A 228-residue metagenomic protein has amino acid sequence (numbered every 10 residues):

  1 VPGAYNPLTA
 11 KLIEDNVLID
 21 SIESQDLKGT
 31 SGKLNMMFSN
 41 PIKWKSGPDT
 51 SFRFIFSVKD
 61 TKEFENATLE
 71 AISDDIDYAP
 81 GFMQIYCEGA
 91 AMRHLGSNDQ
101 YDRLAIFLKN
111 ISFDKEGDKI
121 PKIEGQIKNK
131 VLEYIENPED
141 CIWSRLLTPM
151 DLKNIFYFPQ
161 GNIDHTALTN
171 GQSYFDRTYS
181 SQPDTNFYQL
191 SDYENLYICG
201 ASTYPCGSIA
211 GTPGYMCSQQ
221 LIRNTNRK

Functional and structural regions predicted by a protein language model:
V1-S97: Mid-domain catalytic core of redox enzymes that form a hydrophobic substrate pocket/lid adjacent to a catalytic redox
I13, M37, N98-K130: Conserved FAD/dinucleotide-binding core of flavoprotein oxidoreductases
S31, L108-G117, Y197-T203: Glycine- and acidic
P41-I42, I76-Y78, G117-Y157: Flavin-binding catalytic cores
P80-F82, N137-Y204: A glycine-rich dinucleotide-binding beta-alpha-beta segment and adjacent secondary-structure elements that constitute
M92-Y101, T185-D192: Short glycine/proline-enriched loop/turn "hinge" motifs that connect secondary-structure elements and lie
I106, V131, L196, G200 (+1 more regions): Hydrophobic, well-ordered secondary-structure elements that form the walls of internal hydrophobic environments
A201-T225: A conserved FAD-binding loop/helix module that cradles the flavin
